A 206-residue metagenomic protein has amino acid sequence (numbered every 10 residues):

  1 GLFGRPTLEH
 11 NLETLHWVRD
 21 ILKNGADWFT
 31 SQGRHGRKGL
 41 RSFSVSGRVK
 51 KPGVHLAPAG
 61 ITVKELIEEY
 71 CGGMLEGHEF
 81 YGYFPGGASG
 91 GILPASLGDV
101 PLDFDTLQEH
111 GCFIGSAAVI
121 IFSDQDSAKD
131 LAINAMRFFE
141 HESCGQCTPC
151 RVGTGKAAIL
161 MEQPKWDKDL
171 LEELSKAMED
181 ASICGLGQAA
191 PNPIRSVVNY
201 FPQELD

Functional and structural regions predicted by a protein language model:
G1-A59, C71-L75: Hydrophobic alpha-helical positions that pack around
N11-L12, V45-R48, Y70, Y83-A88 (+1 more regions): Fold-independent oxyanion-binding glycine-rich loops and adjacent beta-strand/coil segments at enzyme active sites
A26, G33-K38, G98-F104, S123-K129: A general structural motif
D27-L40, E76-P85, Q146-C150, D167-L171 (+1 more regions): Flexible, glycine/charged-enriched surface loops at secondary-structure junctions
I61-L66, S127: Short, structural beta-strand-to-alpha-helix junction motif
E65, E69-E79: LysM (lysin motif) carbohydrate-binding repeats in extracellular/periplasmic proteins that recognize
L75-E109: Terminal amphipathic helices with adjacent charged low-complexity linkers/tails
L102-D206: Ferredoxin-type iron-sulfur electron-transfer modules in oxidoreductases and energy-metabolism complexes
